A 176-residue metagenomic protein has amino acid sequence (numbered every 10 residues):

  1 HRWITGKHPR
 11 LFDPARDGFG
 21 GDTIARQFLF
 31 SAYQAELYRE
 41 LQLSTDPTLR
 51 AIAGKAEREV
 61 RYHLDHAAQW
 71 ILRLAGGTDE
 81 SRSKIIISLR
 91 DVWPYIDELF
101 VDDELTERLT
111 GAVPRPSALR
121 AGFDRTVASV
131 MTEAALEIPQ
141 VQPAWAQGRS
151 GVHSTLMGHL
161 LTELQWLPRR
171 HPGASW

Functional and structural regions predicted by a protein language model:
H1, H8, H63-H66, H153 (+2 more regions): Histidine (H) residue identity feature
H1-Q27, G77-T78, V92-G111: Acidic/His metal-coordination segments adjacent to aromatic residues that form catalytic metal sites in metalloenzymes
F12-H66: Internal, conserved structured core segments that host functional sites
T48-G111: A contiguous pocket-lining binding segment that forms or flanks enzyme active sites
S83-W176: Extended, helix-rich structural scaffolds rather than catalytic motifs
